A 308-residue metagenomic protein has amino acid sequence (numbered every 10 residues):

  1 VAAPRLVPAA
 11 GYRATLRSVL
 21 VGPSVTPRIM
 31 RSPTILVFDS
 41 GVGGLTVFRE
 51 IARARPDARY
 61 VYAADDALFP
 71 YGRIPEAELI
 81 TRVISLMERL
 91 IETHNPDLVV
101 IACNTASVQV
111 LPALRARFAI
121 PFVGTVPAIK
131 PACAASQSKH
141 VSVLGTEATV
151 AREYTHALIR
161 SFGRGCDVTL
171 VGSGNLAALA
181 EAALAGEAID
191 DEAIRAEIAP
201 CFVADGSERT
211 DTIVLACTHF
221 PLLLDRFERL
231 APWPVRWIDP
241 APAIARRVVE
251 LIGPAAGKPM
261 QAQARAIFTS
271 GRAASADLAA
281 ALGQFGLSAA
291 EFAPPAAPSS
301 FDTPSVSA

Functional and structural regions predicted by a protein language model:
V1-I29: N-terminal amphipathic/basic-hydrophobic helices that include classical n-h-c signal peptides and signal-anchor
S18, V25-A308: Non-catalytic structural scaffold of enzyme domains
